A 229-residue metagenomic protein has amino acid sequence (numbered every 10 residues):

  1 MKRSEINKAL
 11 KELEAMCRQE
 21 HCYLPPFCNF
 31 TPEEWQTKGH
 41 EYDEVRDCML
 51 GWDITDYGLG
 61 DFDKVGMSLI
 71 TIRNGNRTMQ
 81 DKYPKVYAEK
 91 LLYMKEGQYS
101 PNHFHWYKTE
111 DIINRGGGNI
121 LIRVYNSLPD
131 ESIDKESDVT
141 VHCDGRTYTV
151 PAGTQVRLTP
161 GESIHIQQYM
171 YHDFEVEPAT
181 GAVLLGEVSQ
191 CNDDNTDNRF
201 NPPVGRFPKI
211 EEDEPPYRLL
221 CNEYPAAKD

Functional and structural regions predicted by a protein language model:
M1-A88, P216-E223: A short, N-terminal "cap"/entry segment at the start of jelly-roll beta-barrel domains of the cupin/DSBH fold
I72-G75, K90-E110, Y125-P129, Q168: Conserved short histidine dyad/triad with adjacent acidic residue
Q80-P84, K90, P101-W106, D111-N114 (+1 more regions): Short histidine-centered beta-strand/loop micro-motifs that create catalytic or ligand/metal-coordination sites
Y87, Y107-K108, R115-G117, T159 (+2 more regions): Short gly/pro-enriched beta-turn/loop segments at secondary-structure junctions
E89, T109-E110, G153, G161: A structural connector/turn signal
K95, A152-A179, L185-Q190: Conserved metal-binding segment of the jelly-roll/cupin
K95-E96, K108-E110, N114-D130, D134-S137 (+1 more regions): Glycine- and acidic-residue-biased ligand/ion/polar-headgroup-sensing regions
P129-Y148, E175-D229: Double-stranded beta-helix
